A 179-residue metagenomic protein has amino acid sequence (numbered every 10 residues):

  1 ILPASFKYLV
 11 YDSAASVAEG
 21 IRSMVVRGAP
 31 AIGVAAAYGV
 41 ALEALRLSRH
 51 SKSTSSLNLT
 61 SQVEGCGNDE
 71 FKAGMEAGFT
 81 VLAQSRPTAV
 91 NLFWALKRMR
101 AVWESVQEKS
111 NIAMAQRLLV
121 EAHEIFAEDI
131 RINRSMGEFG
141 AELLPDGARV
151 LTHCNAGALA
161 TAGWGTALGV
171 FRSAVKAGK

Functional and structural regions predicted by a protein language model:
I1-H50, G67-K109: Long amphipathic alpha-helical segments
P30-A31, N155-A160, W164: Gly/Ser/Thr-rich loops at beta-strand to alpha-helix junctions that form or flank small-molecule/cofactor-binding
I32, A36, R149-N155: A short, small-residue-rich loop immediately preceding and capping a beta-strand
Y38-A41, E142, A156, L168-S173: Contiguous, well-ordered alpha-helical segments that form the cores/surfaces of helical PPI scaffolds
T54-G67, K72: N-terminal amphipathic/hydrophobic targeting modules at extreme N-termini, encompassing cleavable Sec/SRP-type signal
T80-R149, H153: C-terminal binding/interaction regions
A160-K179: Glycine-rich phosphate/diphosphate-binding loop of Rossmann-like nucleotide-binding domains
